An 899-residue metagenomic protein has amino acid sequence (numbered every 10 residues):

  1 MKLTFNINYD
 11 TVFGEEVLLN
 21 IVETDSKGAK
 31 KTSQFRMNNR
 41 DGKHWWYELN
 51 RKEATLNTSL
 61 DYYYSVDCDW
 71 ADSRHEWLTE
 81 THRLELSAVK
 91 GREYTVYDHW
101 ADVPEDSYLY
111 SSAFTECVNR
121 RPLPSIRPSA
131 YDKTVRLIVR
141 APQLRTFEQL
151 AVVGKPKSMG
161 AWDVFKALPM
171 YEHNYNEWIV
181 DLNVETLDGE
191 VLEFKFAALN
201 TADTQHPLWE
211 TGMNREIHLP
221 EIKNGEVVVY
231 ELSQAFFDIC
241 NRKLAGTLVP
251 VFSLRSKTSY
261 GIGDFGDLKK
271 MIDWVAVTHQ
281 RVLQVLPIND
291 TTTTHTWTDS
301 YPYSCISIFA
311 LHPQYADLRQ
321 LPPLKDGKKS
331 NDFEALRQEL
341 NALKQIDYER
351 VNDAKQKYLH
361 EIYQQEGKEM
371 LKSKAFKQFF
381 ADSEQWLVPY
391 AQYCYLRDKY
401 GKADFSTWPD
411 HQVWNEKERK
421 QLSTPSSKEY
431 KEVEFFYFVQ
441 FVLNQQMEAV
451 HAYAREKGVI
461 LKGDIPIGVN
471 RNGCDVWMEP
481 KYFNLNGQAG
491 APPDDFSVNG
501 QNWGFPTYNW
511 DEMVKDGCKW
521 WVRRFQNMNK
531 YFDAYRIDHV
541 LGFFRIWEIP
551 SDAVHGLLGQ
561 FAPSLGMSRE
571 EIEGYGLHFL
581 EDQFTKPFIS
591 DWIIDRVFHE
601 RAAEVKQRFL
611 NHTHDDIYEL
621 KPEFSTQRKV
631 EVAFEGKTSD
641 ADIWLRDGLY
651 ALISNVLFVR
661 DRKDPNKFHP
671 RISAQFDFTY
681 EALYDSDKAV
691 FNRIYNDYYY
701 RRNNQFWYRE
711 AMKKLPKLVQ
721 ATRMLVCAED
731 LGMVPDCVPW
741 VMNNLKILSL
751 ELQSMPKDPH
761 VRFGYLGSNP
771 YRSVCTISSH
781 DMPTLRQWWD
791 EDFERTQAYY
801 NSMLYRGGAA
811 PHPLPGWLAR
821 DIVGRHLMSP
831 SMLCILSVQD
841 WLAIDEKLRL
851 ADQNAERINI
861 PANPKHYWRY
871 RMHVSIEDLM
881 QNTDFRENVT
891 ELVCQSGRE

Functional and structural regions predicted by a protein language model:
M1, V22-D25, V152, Q378 (+2 more regions): Polar low-complexity intrinsically disordered regions
M1-F5, K133-L137: Structural beta-strand segments of beta-rich domains
K2, N8-T58, D67-V89, A141-V191 (+3 more regions): Aromatic-rich carbohydrate-binding modules that target alpha-glucans
N6, N20, S65, E85 (+12 more regions): Residues in well-ordered beta-strands of folded domains
E80-R83, G91-R92, V228, L232: Acidic/polar low-complexity flexible segments
V96-W100: Boundary detector for helix-to-coil junctions that initiate low-complexity/charged tails
D106-R136, N183-T186, L208-W209, E216-E899: Catalytic cores of glycan-processing enzymes that make or break glycosidic bonds
